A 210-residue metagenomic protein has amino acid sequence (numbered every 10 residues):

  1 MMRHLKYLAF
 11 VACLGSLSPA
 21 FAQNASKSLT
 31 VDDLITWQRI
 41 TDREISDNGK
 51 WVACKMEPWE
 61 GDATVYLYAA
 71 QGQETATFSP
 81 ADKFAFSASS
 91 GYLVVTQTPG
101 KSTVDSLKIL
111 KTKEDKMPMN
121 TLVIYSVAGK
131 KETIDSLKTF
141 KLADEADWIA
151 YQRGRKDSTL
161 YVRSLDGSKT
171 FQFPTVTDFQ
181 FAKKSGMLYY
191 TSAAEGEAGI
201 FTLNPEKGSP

Functional and structural regions predicted by a protein language model:
M1-A25: Bacterial Sec-dependent N-terminal signal peptides
F21-P210: Beta-propeller folds
